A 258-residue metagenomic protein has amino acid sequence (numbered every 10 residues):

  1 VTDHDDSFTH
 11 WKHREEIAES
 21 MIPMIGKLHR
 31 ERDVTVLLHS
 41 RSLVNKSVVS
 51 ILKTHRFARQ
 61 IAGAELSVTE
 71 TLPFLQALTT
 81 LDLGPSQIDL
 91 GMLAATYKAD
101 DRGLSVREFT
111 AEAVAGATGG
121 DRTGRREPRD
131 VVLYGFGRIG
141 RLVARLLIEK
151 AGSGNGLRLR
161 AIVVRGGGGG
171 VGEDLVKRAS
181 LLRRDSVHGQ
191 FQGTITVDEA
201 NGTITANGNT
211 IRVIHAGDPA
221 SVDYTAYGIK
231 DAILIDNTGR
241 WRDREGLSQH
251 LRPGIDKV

Functional and structural regions predicted by a protein language model:
V1-T2, K12-E127: Glycine/serine-rich phosphate-binding loop and adjoining beta1-alpha1 elements at the start of nucleotide-handling
R125-L147: Glycine-rich adenosine-cofactor-binding loop
D130, G156-L159, K257: Residues at the starts of beta-strands that form the adenosine-phosphate
L146-N155: A short, Lys/Arg-enriched amphipathic alpha-helix followed by its capping loop at the start of a domain
G156-N207: Glycine-rich phosphate-binding loop and adjoining beta1-alpha1-beta2 segment of Rossmann-like nucleotide-binding folds
R160, K230-A232, D256: Conserved acidic residues
S186-L247: A structured beta-alpha segment of the ubiquitous adenosine-cofactor-binding alpha/beta core
D243-K257: NAD(P)-cofactor binding segment of oxidoreductase domains
